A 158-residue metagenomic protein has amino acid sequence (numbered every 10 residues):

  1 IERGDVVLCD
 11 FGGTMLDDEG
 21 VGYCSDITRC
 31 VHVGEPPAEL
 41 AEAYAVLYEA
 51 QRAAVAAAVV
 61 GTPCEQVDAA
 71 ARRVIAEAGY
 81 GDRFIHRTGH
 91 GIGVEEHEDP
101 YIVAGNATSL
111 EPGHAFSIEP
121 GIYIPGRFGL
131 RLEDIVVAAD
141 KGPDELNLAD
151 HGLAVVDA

Functional and structural regions predicted by a protein language model:
I1-A158: Active-site neighborhoods and metal-handling regions in enzymes and metal-associated proteins
